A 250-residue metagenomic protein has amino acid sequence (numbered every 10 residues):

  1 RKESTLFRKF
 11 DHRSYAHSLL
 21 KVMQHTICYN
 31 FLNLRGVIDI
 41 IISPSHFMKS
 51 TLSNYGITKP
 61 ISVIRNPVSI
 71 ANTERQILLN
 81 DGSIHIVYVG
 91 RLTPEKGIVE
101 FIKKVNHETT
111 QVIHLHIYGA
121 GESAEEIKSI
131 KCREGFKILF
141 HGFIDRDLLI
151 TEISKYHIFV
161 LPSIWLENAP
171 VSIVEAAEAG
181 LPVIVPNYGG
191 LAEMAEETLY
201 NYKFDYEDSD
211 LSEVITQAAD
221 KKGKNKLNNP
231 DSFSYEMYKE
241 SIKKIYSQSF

Functional and structural regions predicted by a protein language model:
R1-I40: Membrane-proximal helix-turn-helix segments that form the acceptor-binding/catalytic region of lipid-linked
F47, P67: Carbohydrate-associated surface elements
I84, Y88-H107, E122-E125: A conserved mid-protein helix/loop that constitutes part of the nucleotide-sugar donor-binding site
I127-D147: Nucleotide-activated donor-binding/catalytic signature segment of Leloir-type glycosyltransferases, i.e., the conserved
S154-N168: Acidic donor-binding loop of glycosyltransferase active sites
P182-V185: Short hydrophobic beta-strand element within catalytic cores of glycosyltransferases and related nucleotide-activated
A192-Q217: Change "using UDP/GDP/dTDP sugars" to "using nucleotide sugars
K222-S249: A charged, aromatic-enriched C-terminal amphipathic alpha-helix characteristic of glycosyltransferases across folds
